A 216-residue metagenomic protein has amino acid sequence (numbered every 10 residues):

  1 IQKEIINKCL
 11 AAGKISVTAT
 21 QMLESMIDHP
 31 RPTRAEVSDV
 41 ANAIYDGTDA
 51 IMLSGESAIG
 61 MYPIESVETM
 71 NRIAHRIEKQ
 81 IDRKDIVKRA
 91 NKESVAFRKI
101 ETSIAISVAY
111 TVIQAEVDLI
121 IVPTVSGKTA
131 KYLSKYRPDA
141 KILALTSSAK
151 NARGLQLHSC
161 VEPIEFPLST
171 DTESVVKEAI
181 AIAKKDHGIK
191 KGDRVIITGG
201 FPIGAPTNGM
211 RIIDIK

Functional and structural regions predicted by a protein language model:
I1-K3, P32-S38: Charged helix-capping and loop-helix junction motifs
A11, N71-V108: Long, charged amphipathic helices and adjacent flexible linkers at domain junctions
A11-H29, E116, R137-I142: Short beta-strand/loop segments at the ligand-binding rim of alpha/beta enzyme cores
T20-R31, D49, G55-I59, R89 (+4 more regions): Short, ordered loop/turn segments at secondary-structure junctions
D39-P63: Glycine-rich phosphate-binding active-site loops on the catalytic face of alpha/beta enzymes
S57-K79, N208-I213: C-terminal helical cap(s) of enzyme catalytic domains, especially alpha/beta-barrels
T129-K131, R137-S174: Nucleotide-binding motor/catalytic cores of P-loop/tubulin-like NTPases across gene-expression machines
K190-T198, P202-I203, N208-K216: C-terminal binding/interaction regions
